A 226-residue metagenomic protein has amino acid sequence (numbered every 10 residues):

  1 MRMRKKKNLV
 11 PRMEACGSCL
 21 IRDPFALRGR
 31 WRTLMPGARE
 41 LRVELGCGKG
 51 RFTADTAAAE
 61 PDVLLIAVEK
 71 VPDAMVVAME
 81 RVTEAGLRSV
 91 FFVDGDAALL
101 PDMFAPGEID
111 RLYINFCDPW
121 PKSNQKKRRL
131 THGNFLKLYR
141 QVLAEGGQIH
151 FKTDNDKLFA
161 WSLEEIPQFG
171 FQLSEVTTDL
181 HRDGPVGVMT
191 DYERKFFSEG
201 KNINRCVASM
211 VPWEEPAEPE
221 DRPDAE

Functional and structural regions predicted by a protein language model:
M1-V43, R51-A58: S-adenosyl-L-methionine
L45, V68: Conserved beta-strand/loop positions that form the S-adenosyl-L-methionine
G48: Conserved glycine-rich SAM-binding loop
V71: Conserved SAM/SAH-binding beta-strand->alpha-helix loop
E80-P106: S-adenosyl-L-methionine
T131-E145: A short glycine-rich, Lys/Arg-flanked "PGG" loop and its adjoining helix->strand segment in the class I
G146-T153: Conserved beta-strand signature within the Rossmann-like core of class I S-adenosyl-L-methionine
E164, F169-E226: Class I S-adenosyl-L-methionine
